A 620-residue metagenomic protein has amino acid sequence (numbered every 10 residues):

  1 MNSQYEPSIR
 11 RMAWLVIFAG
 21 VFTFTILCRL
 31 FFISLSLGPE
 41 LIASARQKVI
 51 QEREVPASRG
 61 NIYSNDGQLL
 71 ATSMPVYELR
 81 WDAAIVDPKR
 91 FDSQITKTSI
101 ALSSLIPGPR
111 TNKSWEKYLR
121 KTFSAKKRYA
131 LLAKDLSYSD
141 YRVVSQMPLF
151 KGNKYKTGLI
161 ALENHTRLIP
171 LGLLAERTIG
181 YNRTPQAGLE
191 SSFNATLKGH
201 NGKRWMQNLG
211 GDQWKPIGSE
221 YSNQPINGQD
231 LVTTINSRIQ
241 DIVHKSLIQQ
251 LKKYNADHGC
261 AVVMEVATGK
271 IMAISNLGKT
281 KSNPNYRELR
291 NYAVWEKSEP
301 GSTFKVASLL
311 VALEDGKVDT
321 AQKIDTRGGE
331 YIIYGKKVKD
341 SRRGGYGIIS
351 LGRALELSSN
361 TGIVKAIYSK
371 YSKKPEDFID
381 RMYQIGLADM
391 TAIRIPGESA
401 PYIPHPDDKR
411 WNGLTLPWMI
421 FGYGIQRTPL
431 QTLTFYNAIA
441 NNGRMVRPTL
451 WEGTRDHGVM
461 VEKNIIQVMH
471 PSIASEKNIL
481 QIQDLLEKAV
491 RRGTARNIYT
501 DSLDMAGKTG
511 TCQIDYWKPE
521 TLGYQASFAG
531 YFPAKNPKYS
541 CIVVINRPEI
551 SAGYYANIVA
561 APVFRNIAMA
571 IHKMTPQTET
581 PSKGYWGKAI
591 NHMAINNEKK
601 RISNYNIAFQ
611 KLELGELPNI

Functional and structural regions predicted by a protein language model:
E6-E40: Hydrophobic alpha-helical transmembrane signal-anchor segments
R53, A57-I106: Juxtamembrane extramembrane loops of integral membrane proteins
E54-S58, N255-H258, D325: Short, small/polar residue-rich loop motifs at catalytic or cofactor-binding pockets
D66, A71, Y77, L209-S222 (+4 more regions): Beta-lactam-recognizing serine transpeptidase/beta-lactamase-like catalytic domain environment
I100-S104, K117-N227, I542-V543, P562 (+1 more regions): Small/polar-residue-rich segments within soluble enzyme cores
T184-D212, Q250-K253, D257-I274, F378: Carboxylate/His-rich catalytic cores and anion/metal-binding grooves
P216-G259: Conserved, well-ordered alpha-helix/loop/beta-strand core segments that scaffold catalytic motifs
M460-Q467, I558-N619: Short, gly/Ser/Thr-rich active-site loops of penicillin-recognizing serine hydrolases
